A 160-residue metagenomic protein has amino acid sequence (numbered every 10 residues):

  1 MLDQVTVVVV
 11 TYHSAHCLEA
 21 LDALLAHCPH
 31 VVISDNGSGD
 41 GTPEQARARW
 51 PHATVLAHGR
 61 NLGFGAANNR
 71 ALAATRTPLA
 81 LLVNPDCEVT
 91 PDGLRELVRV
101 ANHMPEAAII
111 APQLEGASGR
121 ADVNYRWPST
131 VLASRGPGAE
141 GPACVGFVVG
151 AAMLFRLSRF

Functional and structural regions predicted by a protein language model:
T11-H27: Short, well-formed alpha-helical segments that are part of the catalytic scaffolds of diverse glycosyltransferases
H16, D35-E44, R60: A conserved acidic beta->alpha catalytic loop
A57-T75: Glycine-rich, basic loop-to-helix element that forms the pyrophosphate-binding segment of sugar-nucleotide handling
R76-T77, G150-F160: Conserved nucleotide-sugar donor-binding and metal-coordinating catalytic region shared by glycosyltransferases
A80: Short aromatic/hydrophobic "clamp" motif used to bind/position activated sugar donors
N84-E88: The conserved acidic donor/metal-binding loop of glycosyltransferases
T90-V123: Conserved donor NDP-sugar-binding/catalytic core segment of glycosyltransferases
W127-G146, A152: Short, flexible, basic/aromatic active-site loop/helix in glycosyltransferases
